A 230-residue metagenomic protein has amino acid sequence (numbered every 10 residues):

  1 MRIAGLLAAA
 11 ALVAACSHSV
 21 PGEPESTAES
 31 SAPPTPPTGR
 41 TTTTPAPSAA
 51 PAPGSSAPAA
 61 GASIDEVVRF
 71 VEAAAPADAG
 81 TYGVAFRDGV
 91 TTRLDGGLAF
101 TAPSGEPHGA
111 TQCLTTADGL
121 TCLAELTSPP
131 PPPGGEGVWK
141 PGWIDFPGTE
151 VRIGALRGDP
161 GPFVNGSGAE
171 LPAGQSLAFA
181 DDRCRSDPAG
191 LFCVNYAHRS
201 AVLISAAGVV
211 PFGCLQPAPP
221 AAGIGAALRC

Functional and structural regions predicted by a protein language model:
M1-A14: Sec-dependent bacterial lipoprotein signal peptides
L7-A8, S17-A49: Short, low-complexity, disordered segments immediately C-terminal to signal peptides in bacterial exported proteins
A14, T111, L120, D181-D182 (+3 more regions): Extracellular secreted precursors and ectodomains with disulfide-bonded cysteine-rich loops/domains
A50-T92, D118-L171, S205-C230: A low-complexity, Ser/Thr/Gly/Pro-enriched, surface-exposed linker/loop concept that marks segments flanking
P58-A60, T92-H108, P172-R185: Extracellular glycan-recognition/adhesion modules and their associated mucin-like linkers
E106-C122, P129, L191: Primarily extracytoplasmic ectodomains and periplasmic/lumenal surface modules that are beta-strand-rich
D159-V194: Acidic, glycine-rich flexible loop segments
